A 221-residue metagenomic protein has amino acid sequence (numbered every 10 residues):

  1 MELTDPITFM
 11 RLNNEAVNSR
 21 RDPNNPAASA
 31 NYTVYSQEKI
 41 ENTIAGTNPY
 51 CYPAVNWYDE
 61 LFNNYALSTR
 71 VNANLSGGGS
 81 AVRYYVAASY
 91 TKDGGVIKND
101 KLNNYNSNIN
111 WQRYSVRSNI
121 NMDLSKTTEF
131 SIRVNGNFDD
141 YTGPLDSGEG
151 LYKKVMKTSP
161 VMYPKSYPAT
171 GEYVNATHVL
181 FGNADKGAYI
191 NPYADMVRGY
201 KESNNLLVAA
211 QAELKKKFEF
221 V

Functional and structural regions predicted by a protein language model:
M1-A54, Y85, T91-L207: Surface-exposed loop/interface segments of Gram-negative outer-membrane beta-barrel transport/assembly proteins
W57-E60: Surface-exposed cleft-lining segments at the edges of enzyme active sites
F62-Y65: Short Gly/Pro-enriched turn/cap motifs at secondary-structure boundaries
L67-V71, V208, L214: Phosphate-interacting basic helix/loop segments used at nucleotide- and nucleic-acid interfaces
S68, G79-S80, S125-T127, K217-E219: Outer-membrane beta-barrel channels and translocator barrels
A73, V116-S118, A210-A212: Membrane-embedded beta-strands of outer-membrane beta-barrel proteins, especially the hydrophobic/small aromatic
L206-A210, K216-V221: P-loop NTPase catalytic cores that bind/hydrolyze ATP
